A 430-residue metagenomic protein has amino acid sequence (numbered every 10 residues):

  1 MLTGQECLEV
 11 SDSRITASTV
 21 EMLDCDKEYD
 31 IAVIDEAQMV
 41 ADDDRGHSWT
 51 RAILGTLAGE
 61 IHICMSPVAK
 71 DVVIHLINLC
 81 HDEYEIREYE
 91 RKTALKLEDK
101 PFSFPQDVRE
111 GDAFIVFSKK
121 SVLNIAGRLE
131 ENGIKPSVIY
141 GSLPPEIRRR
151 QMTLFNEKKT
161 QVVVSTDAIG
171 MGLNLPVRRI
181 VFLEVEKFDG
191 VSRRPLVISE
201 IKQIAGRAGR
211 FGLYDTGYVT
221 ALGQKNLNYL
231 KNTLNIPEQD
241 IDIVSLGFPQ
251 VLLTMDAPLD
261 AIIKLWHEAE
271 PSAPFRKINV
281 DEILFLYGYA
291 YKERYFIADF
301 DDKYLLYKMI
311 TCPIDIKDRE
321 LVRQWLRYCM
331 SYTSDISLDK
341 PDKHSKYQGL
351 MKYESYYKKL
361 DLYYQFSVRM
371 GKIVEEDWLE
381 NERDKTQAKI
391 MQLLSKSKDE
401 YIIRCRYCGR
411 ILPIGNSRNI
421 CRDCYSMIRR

Functional and structural regions predicted by a protein language model:
L2-V10, S18-M22, K119-K120, V138-R150 (+1 more regions): Conserved helicase motor
D12-D26, F155-N174: Conserved two-lobed SF2 helicase motor
C25-Y29, A37-T50, L173-P176: Conserved ATPase-coupling elements of RecA-like P-loop NTPase cores
D35-A37, E184: Walker B catalytic acidic pair
Q38-E90, A94: Post-DEXD/H (motif II) to motif III coupling segment of the RecA-like Helicase ATP-binding lobe
H62-C64, K70, D107-N132, P136-Y140 (+1 more regions): Conserved strand-helix element at the start of the C-terminal RecA-like helicase core
A69, L175, R179-D189, R193-L234: Conserved segment of the helicase C-terminal RecA-like domain
P249-R430: Non-catalytic terminal extensions of ATP-dependent helicases
